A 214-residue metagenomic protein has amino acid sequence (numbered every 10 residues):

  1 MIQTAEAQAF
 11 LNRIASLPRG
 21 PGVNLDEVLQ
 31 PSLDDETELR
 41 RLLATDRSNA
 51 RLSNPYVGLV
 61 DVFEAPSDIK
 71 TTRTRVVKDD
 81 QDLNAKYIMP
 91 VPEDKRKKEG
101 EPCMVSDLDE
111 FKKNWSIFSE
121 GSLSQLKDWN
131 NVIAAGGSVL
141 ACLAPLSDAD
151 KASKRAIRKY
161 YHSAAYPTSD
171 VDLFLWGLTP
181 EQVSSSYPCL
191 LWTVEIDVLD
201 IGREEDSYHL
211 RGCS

Functional and structural regions predicted by a protein language model:
M1-S214: Catalytic cores of the polymerase beta-like nucleotidyltransferase superfamily and closely associated nucleotide
